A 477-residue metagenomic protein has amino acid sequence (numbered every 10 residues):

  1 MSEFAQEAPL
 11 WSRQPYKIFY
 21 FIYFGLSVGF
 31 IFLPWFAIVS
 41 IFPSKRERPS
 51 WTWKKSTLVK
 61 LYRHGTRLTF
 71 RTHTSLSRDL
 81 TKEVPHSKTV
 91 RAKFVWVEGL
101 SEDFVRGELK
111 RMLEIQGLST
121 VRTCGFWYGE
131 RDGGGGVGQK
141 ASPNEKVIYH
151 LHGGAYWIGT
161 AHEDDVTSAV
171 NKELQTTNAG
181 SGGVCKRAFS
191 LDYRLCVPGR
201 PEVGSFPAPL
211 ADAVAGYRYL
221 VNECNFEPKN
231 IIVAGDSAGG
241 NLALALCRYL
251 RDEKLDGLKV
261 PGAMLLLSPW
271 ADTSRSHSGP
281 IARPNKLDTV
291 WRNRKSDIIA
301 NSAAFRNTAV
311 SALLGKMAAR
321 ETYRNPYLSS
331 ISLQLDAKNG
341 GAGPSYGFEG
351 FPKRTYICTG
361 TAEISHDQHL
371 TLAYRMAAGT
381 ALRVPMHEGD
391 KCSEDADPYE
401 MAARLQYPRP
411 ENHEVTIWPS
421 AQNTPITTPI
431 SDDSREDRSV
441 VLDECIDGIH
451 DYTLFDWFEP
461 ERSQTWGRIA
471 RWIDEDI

Functional and structural regions predicted by a protein language model:
S2-G136, K140, I477: A glycine/proline-hinged amphipathic helix-loop "lid/cap" segment that gates access to hydrophobic ligand pockets
R13, K17, F21, A211 (+2 more regions): Alpha/beta hydrolase fold serine-hydrolase catalytic domain that processes acyl esters and thioesters
C124-G183: Short, surface-exposed "cap/lid" segments of acyl-processing enzymes
Y128, H150-G154, A234, L267 (+1 more regions): Short hydrophobic segments within beta-strands
A155, Y193-V197, A271, I449: Alpha/beta-hydrolase active-site loop signature
T160-H162, G199-E202, H277, Q368: Conserved catalytic-core motifs of eukaryotic protein kinase domains, centered on the activation segment
S181-N230: Catalytic nucleophile-loop/oxyanion-hole region of alpha/beta-hydrolase and closely related hydrolase-like folds
G235, G239, A243: Gly/Ala-rich beta-loop-alpha elbow adjacent to hydrolase catalytic centers
